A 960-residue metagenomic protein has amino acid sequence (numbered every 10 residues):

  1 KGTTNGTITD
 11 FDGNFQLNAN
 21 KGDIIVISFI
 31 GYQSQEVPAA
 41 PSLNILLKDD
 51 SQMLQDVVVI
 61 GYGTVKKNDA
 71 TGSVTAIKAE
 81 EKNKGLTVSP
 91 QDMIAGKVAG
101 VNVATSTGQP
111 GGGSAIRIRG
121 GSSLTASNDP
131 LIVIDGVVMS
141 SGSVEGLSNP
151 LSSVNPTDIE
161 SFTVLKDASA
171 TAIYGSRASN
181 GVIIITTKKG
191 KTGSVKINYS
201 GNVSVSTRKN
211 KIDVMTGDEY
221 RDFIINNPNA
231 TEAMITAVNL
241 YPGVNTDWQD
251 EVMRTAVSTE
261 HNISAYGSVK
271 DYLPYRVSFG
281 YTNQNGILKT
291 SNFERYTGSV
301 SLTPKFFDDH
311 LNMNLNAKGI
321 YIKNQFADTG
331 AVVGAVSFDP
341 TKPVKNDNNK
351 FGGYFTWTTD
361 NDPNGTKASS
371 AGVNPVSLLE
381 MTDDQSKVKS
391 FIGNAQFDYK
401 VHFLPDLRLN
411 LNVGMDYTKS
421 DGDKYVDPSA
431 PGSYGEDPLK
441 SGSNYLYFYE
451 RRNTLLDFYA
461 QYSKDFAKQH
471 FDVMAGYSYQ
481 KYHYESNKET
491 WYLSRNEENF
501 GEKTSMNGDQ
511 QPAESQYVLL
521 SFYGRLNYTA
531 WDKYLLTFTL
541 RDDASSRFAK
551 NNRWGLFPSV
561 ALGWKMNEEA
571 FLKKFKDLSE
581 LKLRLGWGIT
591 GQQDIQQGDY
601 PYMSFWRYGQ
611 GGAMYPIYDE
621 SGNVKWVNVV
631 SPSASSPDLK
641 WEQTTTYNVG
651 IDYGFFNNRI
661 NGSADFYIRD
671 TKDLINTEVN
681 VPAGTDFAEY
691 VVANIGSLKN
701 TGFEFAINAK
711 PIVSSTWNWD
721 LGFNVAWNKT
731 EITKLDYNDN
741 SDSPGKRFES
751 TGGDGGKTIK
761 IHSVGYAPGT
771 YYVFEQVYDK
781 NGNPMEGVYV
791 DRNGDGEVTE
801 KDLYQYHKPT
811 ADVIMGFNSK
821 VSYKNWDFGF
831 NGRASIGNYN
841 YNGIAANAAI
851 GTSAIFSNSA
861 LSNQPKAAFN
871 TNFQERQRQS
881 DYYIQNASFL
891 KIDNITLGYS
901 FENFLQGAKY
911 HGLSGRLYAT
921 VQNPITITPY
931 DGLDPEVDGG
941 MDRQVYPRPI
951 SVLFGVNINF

Functional and structural regions predicted by a protein language model:
K1-F306, L311-I320, D328, G365-K367 (+3 more regions): Short, small/polar-rich motifs associated with maturation and membrane association, primarily at protein termini
I27, I132, V777-Y778, R792 (+1 more regions): Short aromatic-centered micro-motifs
K82, D129, E232-I235, A256-T259 (+13 more regions): Extracellular/periplasmic, surface-exposed regions of secreted and cell-surface proteins
Q91, A95, V692-K699, D739-Y771 (+5 more regions): C-terminal extracellular loops and terminal segments of Gram-negative outer membrane beta-barrel proteins
N198-P242, G598-P601, K710-P809, Y910: Conserved small-residue
G794, F828-K891: C-terminal beta-barrel architecture of Gram-negative outer-membrane proteins
K808-Y841: Glycine-rich, aromatic-lined ligand/substrate-binding cores of catalytic and carbohydrate-binding domains
